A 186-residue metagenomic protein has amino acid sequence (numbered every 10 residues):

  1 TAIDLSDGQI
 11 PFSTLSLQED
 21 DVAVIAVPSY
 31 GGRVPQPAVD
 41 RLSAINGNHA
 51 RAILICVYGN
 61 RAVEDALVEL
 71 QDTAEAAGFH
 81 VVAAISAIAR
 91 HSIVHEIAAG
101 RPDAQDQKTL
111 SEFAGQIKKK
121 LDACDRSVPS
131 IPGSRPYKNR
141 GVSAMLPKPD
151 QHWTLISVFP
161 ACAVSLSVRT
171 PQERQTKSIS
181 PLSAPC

Functional and structural regions predicted by a protein language model:
T1-G8, F12-K148, K177: FMN-binding flavodoxin-like domain, especially the glycine-rich phosphate-binding loop
P28, D150-W153, P185: Generic detector of bulky aromatic hydrophobic side chains
P132-P160, S165-T170: A mid-sequence, solvent-exposed acidic-amphipathic segment
C162-S180, C186: Iron-sulfur cluster-binding cysteine motifs and their immediate structural context in ferredoxin-like electron-transfer
